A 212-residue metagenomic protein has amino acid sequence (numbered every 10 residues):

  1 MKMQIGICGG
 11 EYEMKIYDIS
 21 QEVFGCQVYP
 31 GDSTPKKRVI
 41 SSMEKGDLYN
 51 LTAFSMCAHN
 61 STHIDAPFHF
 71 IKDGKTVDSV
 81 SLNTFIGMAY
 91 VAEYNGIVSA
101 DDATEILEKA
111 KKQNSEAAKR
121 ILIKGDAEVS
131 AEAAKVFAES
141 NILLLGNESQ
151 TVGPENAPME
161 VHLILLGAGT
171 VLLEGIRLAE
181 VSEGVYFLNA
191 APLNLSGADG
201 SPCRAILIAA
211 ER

Functional and structural regions predicted by a protein language model:
Q4-R212: Active-/binding-site microenvironments in catalytic and ligand-binding cores
